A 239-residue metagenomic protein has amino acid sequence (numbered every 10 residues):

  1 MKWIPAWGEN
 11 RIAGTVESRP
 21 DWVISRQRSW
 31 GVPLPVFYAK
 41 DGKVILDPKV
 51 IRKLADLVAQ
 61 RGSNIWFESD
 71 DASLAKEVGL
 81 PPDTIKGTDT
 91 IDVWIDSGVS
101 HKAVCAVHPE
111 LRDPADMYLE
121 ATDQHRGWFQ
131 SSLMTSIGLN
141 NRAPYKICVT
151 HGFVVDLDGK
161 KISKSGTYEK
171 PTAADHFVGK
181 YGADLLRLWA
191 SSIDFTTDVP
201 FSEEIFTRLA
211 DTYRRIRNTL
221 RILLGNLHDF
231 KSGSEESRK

Functional and structural regions predicted by a protein language model:
M1-D229: Structured secondary-structure scaffolds
H228-K239: Conserved nucleotide- and phosphate/pyrophosphate-binding catalytic cores in adenylate/nucleotidyl-handling enzymes
